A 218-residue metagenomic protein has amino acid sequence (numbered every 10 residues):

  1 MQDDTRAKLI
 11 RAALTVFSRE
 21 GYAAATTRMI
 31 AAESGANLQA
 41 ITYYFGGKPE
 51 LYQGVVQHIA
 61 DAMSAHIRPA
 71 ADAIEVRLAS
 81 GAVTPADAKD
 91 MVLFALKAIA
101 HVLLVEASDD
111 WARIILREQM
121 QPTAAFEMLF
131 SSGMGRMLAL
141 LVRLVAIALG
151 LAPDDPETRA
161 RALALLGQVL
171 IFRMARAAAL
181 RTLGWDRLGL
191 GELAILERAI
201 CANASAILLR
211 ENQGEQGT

Functional and structural regions predicted by a protein language model:
D3-R11, F45-E75, S131: An amphipathic alpha-helix adjacent to DNA-recognition modules
K8, V16, E20-H58: Helix-turn-helix
L9-F17, L165, A204: Short hydrophobic clusters on alpha-helical segments that form packing/core surfaces in small helical domains
A25, D110, P156-E157: Alpha-helix N-cap and coil->helix boundary residues
V76, D90-E106, G135-A160, A164-T218: C-terminal peripheral helix-coil segments that are non-catalytic and often amphipathic
L78-A86, D90: Acidic/polar-rich, low-aromatic alpha-helical coiled-coil "stalk/assembly" segments that mediate dimerization
E106-A125, R176-R181: Amphipathic alpha-helical segments used for helix-helix packing
I114-E118, S132, A164, Q168: Short acidic/histidine-centered micro-motifs embedded in hydrophobic/aromatic stretches that mark compact functional
